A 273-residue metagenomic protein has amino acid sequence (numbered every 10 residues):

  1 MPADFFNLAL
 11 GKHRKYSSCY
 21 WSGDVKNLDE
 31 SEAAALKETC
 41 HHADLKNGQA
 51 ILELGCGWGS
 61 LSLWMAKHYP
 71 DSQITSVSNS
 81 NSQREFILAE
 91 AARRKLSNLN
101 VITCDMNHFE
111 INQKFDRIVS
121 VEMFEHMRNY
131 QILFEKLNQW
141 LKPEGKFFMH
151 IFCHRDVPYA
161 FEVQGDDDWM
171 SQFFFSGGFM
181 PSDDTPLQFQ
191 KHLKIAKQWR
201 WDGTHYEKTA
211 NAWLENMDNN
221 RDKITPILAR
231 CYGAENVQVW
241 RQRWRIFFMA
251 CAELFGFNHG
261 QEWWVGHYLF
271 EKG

Functional and structural regions predicted by a protein language model:
M1-H42: Conserved Class I S-adenosyl-L-methionine-dependent methyltransferase catalytic core
G48-G57: Conserved class I S-adenosyl-L-methionine
W58-P70: Conserved SAM-binding loop of SAM-dependent methyltransferases across substrates and taxa, primarily the Class I
Q73-S78: Conserved SAM-binding motif I beta-strand of class I
R94-M106: Conserved SAM-binding strand-loop segment of SAM-dependent methyltransferases
N107-I118: A short acidic, Gly/Pro-enriched loop at the edge of an enzyme's catalytic core that lines a small-molecule cofactor
Q131-K146: A short glycine-rich, Lys/Arg-flanked "PGG" loop and its adjoining helix->strand segment in the class I
C153-R155, Y159-E262, E271-G273: Substrate-binding/catalytic lobe of Class I Rossmann-like enzymes that use SAM or dcSAM, i.e., the mid-to-C-terminal
